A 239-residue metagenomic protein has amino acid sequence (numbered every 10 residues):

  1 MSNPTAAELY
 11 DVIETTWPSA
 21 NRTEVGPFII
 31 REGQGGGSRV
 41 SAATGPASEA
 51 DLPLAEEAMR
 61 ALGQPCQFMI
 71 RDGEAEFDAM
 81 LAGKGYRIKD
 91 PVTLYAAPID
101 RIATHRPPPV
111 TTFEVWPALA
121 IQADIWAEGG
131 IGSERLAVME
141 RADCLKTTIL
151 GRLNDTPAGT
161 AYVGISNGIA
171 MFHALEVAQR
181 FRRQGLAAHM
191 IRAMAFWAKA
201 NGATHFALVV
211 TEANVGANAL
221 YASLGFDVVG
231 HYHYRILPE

Functional and structural regions predicted by a protein language model:
M1-L62, E74: N-terminal charged segments
G36-A43, K89, I165-H173, R182: A conserved beta-turn-beta hairpin within the catalytic core of GNAT-like acetyltransferases that forms part
P46-A120, R235-I236: Acyl-donor-binding surface of acyltransferase catalytic domains
S48-E56, V177, R183-F196, A200 (+1 more regions): Conserved acetyl-CoA-binding loop-helix of GNAT-fold acetyltransferases
L62-D72, A198-V209: Conserved GNAT acetyl-CoA-binding A-motif
M69-E76, Q179, L208-N218, R235-E239: Conserved beta-strand-loop-alpha-helix junction that forms the acyl-donor binding cleft
A75-I88, Q184, A188, E212-H231: Conserved active-site alpha-helix within GNAT-family acetyltransferase domains
A137-Q179: A conserved beta-strand-loop-helix scaffold within acyl/acetyltransferase catalytic domains
